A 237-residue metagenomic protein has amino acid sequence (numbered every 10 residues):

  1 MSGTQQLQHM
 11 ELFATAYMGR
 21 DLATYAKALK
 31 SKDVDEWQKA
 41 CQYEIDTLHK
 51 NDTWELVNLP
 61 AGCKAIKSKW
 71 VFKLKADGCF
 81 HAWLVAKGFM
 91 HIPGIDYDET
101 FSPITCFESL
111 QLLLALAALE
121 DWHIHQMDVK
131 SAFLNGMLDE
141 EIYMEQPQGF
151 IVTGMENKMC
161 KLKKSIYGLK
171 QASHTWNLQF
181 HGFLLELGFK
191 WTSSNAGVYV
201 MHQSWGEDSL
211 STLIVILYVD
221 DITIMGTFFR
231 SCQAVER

Functional and structural regions predicted by a protein language model:
M1-G182, E186-S193, V198: Chromodomain-type histone methyl-lysine reader module
L134-Q146, K170-Q171, M201-R237: Catalytic palm subdomain of template-directed nucleic-acid polymerases, centered on the conserved carboxylate motif
